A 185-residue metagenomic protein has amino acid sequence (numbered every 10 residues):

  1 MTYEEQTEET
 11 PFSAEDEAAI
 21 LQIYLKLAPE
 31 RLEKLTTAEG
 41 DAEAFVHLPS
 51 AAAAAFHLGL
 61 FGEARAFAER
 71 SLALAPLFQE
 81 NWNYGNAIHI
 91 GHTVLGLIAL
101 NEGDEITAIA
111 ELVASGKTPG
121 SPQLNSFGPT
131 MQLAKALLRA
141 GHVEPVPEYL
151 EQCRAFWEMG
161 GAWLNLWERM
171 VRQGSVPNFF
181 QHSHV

Functional and structural regions predicted by a protein language model:
D16-E30, F56-L74, E102-L112: Helix-turn-helix repeat elements of alpha-solenoid scaffolds
R31-A42, A73-G85, P119-P122: Flexible helix-coil transition and linker loops at the boundaries of alpha-helical arrays
V46, I88-I90, G128, E148: Residue register of alpha-helical TPR repeats
S50, A87, T93-V94, Q132: "A position-specific structural signal for the A-helix of alpha-solenoid helical repeats
L77-Y84, P119-G128, A155-W167: Boundary/linker segments of alpha-helical solenoid repeat arrays
V143-V185: Terminal, low-structured helical/coil segments at or just beyond the last alpha-helical repeat
